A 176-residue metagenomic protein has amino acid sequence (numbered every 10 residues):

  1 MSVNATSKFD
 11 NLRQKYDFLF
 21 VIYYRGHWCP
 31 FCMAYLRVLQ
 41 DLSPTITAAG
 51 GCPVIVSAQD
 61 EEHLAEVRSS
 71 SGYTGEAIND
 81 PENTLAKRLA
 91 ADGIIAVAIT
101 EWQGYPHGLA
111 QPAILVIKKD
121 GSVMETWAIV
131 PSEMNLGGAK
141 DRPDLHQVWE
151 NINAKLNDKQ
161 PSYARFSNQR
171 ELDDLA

Functional and structural regions predicted by a protein language model:
M1-Q14: N-terminal "domain-start" segment that seeds a small globular fold
L12-L39: Short active-site neighborhood of thiol/selenol oxidoreductases, capturing the structured segment around
Q14-Y16, A49, A110: Residue-level preference for short coil/turn positions at secondary-structure junctions
H27-W28, D60, P131: Short, glycine/serine-rich, charged loops/turns that create anion-binding and catalytic segments at active sites
Y35-A86: Structural microenvironment flanking redox-active thiols in thiol-disulfide oxidoreductases
S71-Q111: Short, internal strand/loop/helix patches that form the active-site neighborhood or redox-interaction surface
Y105-A176: Thiol-/selenol-based redox modules, centered on thioredoxin-like and closely related oxidoreductase domains
